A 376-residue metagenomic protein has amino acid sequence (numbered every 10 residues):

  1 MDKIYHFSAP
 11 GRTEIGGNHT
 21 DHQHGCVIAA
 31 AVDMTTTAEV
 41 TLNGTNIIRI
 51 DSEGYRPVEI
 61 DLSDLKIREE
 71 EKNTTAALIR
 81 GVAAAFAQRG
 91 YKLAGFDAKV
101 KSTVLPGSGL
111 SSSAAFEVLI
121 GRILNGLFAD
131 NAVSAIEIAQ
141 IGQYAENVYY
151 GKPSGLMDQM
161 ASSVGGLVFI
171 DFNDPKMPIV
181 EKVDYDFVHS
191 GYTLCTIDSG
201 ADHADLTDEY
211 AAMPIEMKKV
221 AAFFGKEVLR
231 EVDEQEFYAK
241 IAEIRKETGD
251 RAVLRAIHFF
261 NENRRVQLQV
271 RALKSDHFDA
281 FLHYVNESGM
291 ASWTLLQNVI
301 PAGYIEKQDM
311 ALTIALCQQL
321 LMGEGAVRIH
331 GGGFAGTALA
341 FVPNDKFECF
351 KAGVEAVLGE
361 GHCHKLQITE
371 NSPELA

Functional and structural regions predicted by a protein language model:
M1-R12, T37-N73, F169-R328, F341-A376: C-terminal nucleotide
M1-T13, G17-A29, L62, K72-H189 (+5 more regions): Gly/Ser-rich oxyanion-binding loop with an adjacent helix/lid that shapes the negatively charged ligand pocket
C26-G44, V164: Structural signature of FAD isoalloxazine-binding scaffolds in flavoprotein oxidoreductases
A98-V100, I197-S199, A338: A structural signal for short, well-ordered beta-strand segments
A114-A115, T337-V342: FabD-like malonyl-/acyl-CoA
F334: Glycine-rich phosphate-binding loop
